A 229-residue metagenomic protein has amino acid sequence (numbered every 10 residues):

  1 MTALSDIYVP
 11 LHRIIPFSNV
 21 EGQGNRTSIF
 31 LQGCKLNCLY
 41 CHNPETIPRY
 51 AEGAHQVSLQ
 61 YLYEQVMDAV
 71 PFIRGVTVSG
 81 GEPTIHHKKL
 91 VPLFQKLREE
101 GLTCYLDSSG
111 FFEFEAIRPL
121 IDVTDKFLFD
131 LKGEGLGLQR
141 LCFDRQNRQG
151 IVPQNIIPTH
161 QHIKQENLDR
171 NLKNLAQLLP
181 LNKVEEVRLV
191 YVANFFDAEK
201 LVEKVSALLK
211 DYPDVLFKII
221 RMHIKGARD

Functional and structural regions predicted by a protein language model:
M1-L4, P10-R13, R49-Y50, T77 (+2 more regions): N-terminal start-of-chain detector that recognizes signal peptides and the immediate post-cleavage beginning
M1-T2, D6, R13-Q56: Canonical Radical SAM [4Fe-4S] cluster-binding loop centered on the CxxxCxxC motif and its immediate flanking residues
S5-P10, Q56-V57, Y105-S108, D197: A short linear-motif detector with a strong N-terminal bias
T27, S58-Q60, D214: Generic intrinsically disordered, low-complexity segments enriched for polar/acidic and small residues
P44-V76: Conserved alpha-helical substructure of the radical SAM core
Y63, M67-G75, G80, T84-R228: Conserved AdoMet/S-adenosylmethionine-binding subsite of the radical SAM
